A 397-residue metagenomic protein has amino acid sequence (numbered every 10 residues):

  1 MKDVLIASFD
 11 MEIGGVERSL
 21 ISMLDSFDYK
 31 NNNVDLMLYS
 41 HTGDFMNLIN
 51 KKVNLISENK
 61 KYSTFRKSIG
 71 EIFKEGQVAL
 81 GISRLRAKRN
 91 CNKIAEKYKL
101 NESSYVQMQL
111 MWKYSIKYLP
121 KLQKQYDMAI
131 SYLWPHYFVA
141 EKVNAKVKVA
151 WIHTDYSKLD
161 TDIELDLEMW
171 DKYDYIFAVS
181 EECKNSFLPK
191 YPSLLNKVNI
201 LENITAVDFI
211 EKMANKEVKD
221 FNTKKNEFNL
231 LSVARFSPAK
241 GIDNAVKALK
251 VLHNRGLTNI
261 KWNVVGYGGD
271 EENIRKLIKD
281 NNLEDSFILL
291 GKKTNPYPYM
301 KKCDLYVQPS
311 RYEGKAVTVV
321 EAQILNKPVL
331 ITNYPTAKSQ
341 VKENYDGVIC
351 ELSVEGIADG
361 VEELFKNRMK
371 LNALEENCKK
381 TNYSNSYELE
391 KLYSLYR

Functional and structural regions predicted by a protein language model:
E17-S22, F228-V251, G269-R275: A conserved mid-protein helix/loop that constitutes part of the nucleotide-sugar donor-binding site
A150-H153, S157, K172-M213: Donor nucleotide-sugar binding/catalytic pocket of nucleotide-sugar-dependent glycosyltransferases
K279, G356, E363, K370-N385 (+1 more regions): A short, well-ordered alpha-helix in the C-terminal region of glycosyltransferases
K292, R311: Aromatic "clamp/platform" in nucleotide-sugar-dependent glycosyltransferases that forms part of the donor/acceptor
Y306-V307: A short hydrophobic beta-strand element within the catalytic core of glycosyltransferases that build diverse glycans
E321, Y334-N344, V348-I349: Short acidic/histidine- and often glycine-rich active-site loop of Leloir-type glycosyltransferases that engages
P328-T332: Short hydrophobic beta-strand element within catalytic cores of glycosyltransferases and related nucleotide-activated
E343-E355, E363-R368: Conserved acidic donor-binding segment of nucleotide-sugar-dependent glycosyltransferases
